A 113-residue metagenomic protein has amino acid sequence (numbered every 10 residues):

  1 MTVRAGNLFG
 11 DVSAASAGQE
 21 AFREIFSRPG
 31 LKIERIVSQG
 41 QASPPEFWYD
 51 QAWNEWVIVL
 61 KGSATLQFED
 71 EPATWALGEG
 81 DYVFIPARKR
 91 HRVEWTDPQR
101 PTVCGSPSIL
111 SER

Functional and structural regions predicted by a protein language model:
M1-W48: A short, N-terminal "cap"/entry segment at the start of jelly-roll beta-barrel domains of the cupin/DSBH fold
E24, I33-R35, W56, T74 (+2 more regions): Conserved hydrophobic/aromatic beta-strand scaffold that supports enzyme active sites
P29, D70, D97-Q99: A generic beta-sheet turn/junction motif
G30, W53, P101-C104: A structure-centric signal for secondary-structure junctions around beta-strands
Q41, E79-G80, P86-R88: Tight coil/turn sites that cap or link beta-strands
P44, D50-Q51, W56-E79, R92-E94: A short beta-strand-loop-beta hairpin characteristic of the jelly-roll/cupin
K89-R100: Catalytic core of Fe(II)/2-oxoglutarate
P98-R113: A short hydrophobic beta-strand segment most commonly corresponding to one strand of the jelly-roll/cupin
